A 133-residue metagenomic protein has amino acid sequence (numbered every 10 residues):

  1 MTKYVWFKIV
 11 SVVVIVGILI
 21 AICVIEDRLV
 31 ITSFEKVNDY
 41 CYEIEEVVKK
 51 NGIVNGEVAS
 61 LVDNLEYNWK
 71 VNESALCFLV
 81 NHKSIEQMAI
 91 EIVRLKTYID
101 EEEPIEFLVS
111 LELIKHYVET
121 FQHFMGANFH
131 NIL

Functional and structural regions predicted by a protein language model:
M1-F7: N-terminal positive-inside, membrane-proximal cytosolic segments immediately preceding the first
K8-V24: Hydrophobic membrane-insertion alpha-helices, especially the h-region of bacterial N-terminal signal peptides
L19-K36: Transmembrane signal-anchor/signal-peptide helices with a preference for the extracytoplasmic
C41-A75: Short extracytoplasmic
C77-M125: Structured, soluble extracytoplasmic/luminal domains of envelope-associated proteins
H123-L133: Short, charged, intrinsically disordered terminal tails
